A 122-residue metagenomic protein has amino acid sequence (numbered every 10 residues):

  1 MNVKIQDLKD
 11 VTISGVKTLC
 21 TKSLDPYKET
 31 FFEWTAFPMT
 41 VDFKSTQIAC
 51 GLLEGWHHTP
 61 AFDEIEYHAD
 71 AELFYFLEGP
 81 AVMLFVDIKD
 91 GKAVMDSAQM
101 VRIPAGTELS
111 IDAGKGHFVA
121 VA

Functional and structural regions predicted by a protein language model:
M1-R102, V119-A122: Active-site region of the double-stranded beta-helix
T107-F118: Histidine-centered metal-chelating micro-motifs
